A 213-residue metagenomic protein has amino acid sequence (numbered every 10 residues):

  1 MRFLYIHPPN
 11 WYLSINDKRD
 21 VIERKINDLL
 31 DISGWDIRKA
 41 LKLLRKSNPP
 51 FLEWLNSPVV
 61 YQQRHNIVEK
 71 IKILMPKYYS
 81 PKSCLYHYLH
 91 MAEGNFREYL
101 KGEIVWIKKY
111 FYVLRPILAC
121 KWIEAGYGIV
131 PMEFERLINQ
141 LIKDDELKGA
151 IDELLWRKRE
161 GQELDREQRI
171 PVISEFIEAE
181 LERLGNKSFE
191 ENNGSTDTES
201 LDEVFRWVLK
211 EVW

Functional and structural regions predicted by a protein language model:
M1-R64: An N-terminal structural lobe/cap that precedes and organizes the functional/catalytic core across diverse proteins
L55, V59-V60, V68-S80: Structured catalytic/translocation cores of nucleotide/phosphate-coupled proteins
H65-I67, F96: Short, solvent-exposed polar/charged micro-motifs at secondary-structure junctions
K72-T198, D202, W213: Conserved nucleotidyltransferase catalytic core and NTase-mimicking acidic/glycine-rich helix/loop elements in nucleic
W207-W213: Charge-dense, low-complexity intrinsically disordered regions
